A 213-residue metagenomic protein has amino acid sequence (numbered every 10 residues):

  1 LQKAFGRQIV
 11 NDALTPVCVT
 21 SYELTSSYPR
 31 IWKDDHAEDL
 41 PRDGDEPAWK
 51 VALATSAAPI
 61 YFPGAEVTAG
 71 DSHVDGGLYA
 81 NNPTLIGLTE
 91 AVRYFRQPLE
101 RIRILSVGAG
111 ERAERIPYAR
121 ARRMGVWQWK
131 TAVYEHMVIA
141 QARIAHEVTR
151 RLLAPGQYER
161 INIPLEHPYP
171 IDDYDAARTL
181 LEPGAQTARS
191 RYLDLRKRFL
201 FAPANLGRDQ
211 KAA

Functional and structural regions predicted by a protein language model:
L1-A213: Patatin-like phospholipase
